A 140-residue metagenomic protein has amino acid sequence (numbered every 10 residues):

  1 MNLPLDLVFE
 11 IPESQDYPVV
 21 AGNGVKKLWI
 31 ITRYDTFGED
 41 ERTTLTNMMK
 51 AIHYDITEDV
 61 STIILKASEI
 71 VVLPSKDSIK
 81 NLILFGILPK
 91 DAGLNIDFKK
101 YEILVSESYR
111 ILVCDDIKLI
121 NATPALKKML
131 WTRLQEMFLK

Functional and structural regions predicted by a protein language model:
M1-K140: A polyanion-binding, active-site-adjacent surface
